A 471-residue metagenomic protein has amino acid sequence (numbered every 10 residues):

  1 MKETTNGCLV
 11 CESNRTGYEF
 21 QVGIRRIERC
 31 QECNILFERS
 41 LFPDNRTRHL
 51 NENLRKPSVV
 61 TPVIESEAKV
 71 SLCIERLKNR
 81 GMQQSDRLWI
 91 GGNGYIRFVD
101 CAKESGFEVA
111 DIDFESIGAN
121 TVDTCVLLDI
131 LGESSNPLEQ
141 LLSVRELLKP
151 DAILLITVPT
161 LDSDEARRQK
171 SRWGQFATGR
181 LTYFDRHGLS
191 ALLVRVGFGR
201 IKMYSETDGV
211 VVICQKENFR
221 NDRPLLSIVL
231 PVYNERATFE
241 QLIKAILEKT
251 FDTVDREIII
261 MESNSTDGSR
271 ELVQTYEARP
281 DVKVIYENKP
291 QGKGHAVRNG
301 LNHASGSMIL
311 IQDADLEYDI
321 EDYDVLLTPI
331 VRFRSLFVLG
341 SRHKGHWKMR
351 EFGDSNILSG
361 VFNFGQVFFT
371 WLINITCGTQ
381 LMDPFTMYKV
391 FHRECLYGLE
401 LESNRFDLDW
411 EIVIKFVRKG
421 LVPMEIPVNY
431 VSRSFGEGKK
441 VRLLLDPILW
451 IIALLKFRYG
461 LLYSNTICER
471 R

Functional and structural regions predicted by a protein language model:
M1-L128, L138-S143, R186-H187, S205-N218: Conserved N-terminal segment of class I S-adenosyl-L-methionine
I27, E287-H303, M308, I320-F406 (+2 more regions): Acceptor/aglycone-binding surface of glycosyltransferases and processive sugar-polymer synthases
I156-T182, H187-L192, E351-F352: Short, glycine-/aromatic-enriched active-site segment of Class I SAM-dependent methyltransferases
N218-L225, T328, G360, T376-G378 (+1 more regions): Hydrophobic helical membrane-anchoring modules
A237-Q241, D267-T275: Acidic helix N-cap motif at the loop->helix transition within catalytic regions of sugar-transfer enzymes
A245-D255: Short, acidic, metal-binding catalytic loop of nucleotide-sugar glycosyltransferases
R256-E257, R270-H303: Conserved donor nucleotide-binding strand/loop of the catalytic core
E262-R270, L316: A conserved acidic beta->alpha catalytic loop
